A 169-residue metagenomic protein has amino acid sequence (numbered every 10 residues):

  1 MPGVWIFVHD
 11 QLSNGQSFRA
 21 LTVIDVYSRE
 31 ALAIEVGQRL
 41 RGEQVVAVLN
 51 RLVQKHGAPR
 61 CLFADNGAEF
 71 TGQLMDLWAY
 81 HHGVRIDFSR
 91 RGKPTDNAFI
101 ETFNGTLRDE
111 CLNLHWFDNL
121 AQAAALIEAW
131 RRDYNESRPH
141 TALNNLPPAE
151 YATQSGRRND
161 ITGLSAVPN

Functional and structural regions predicted by a protein language model:
M1-I24, E43-R51, K55-R60, S165-N169: Mobile-element integrase/transposase regions, centering on the N-terminal DNA-binding/Zn-coordinating module
I6, D25, L49, D65 (+3 more regions): Acidic active-site catalytic centers that drive phospho-/nucleotidyl reactions and related ester hydrolyses
D25-E35, H56: Electropositive, glycine- and tryptophan-enriched low-complexity nucleic-acid-binding patches
E30-I34, D87-S89, N113: Short small-residue beta-strand/loop micro-motif enriched in glycine and branched aliphatics
E35, C61-D65: Short catalytic-loop micro-motif centered on adjacent basic/acidic residues
A64-N66, F70-W78, I86-R108, N119-E128 (+1 more regions): RNase H-like two-metal-ion nuclease catalytic core shared by retroviral integrases and related mobile-element nucleases
H82, T106-N169: C-terminal domain-tail junction helix/linker
